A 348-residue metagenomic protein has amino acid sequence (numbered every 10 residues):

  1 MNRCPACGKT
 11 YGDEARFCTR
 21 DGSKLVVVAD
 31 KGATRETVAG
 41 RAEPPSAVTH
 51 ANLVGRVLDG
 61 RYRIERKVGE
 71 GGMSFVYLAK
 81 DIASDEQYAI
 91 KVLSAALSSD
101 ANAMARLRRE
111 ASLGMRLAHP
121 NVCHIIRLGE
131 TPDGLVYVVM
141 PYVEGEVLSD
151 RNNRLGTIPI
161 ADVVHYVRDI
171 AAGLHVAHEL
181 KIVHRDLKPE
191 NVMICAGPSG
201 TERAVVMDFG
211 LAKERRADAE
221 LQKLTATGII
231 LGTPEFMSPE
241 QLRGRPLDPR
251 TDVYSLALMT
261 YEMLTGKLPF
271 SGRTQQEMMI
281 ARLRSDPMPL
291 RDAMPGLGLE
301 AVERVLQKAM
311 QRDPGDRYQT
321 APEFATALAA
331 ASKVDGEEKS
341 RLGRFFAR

Functional and structural regions predicted by a protein language model:
T49, S98-A101, C195-P239, R243: Activation segment of protein kinases
K80, L174, T233-S340: C-terminal lobe helix-coil module of Hanks-type protein kinase domains
S94-R116: AlphaC helix of the eukaryotic protein kinase fold
R127-G129: A short, aromatic-enriched beta-strand patch in the conserved N-lobe beta-sheet of the protein kinase catalytic domain
D133-V147: Conserved short submotifs of the Hanks-type protein kinase catalytic core that shape the nucleotide-binding pocket
V147-I158: AlphaC helix of the protein kinase catalytic domain
Y166-V167: Activation segment signature within eukaryotic-like protein kinase domains
A171-I182: Protein kinase catalytic-loop region centered on the HRD/HxD motif
